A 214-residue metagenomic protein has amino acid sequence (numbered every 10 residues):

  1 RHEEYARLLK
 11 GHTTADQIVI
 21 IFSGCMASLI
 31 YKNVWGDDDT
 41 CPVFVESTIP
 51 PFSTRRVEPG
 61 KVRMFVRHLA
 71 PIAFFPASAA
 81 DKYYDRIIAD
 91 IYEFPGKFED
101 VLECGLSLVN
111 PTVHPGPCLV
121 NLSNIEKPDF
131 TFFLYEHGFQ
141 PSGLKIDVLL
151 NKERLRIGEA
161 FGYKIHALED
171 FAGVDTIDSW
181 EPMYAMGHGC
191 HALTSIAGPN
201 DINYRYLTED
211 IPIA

Functional and structural regions predicted by a protein language model:
H2-V57: Rossmann-like NAD(P)(H) cofactor-binding subdomain of soluble oxidoreductases
V19, S23, G138-I146, Y206-D210: Conserved aromatic-histidine-acidic binding/catalytic patches
G36-T40, E46-P95: Internal, well-ordered alpha/beta segment that forms a basic, Gly-enriched binding/recognition surface
P51-G60, V113-N124, H188-H191: Active-site substrate-recognition segment that forms the wall of the catalytic cavity or substrate channel
A70-D170: Active-site-lining helix/loop region of Rossmann-like oxidoreductase modules
N121-Y135, C190-I213: A hydrophobic C-terminal alpha-helical subdomain
G143, L150-P199, N203: Small-residue-rich helix-loop
